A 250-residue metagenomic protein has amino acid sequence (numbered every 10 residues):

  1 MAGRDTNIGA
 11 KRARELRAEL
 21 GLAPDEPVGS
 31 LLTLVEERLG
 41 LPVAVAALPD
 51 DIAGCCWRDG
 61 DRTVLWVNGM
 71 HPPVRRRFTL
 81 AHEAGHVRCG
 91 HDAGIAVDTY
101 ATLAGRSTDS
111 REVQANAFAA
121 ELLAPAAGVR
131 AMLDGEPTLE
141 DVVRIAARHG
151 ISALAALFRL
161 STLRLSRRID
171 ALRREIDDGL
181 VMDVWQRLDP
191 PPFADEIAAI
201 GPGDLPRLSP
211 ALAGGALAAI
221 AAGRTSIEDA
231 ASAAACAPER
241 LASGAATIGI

Functional and structural regions predicted by a protein language model:
M1-I250: Active-site hotspot residues in diverse enzymes, especially metal/ion-binding acidic/histidine motifs
